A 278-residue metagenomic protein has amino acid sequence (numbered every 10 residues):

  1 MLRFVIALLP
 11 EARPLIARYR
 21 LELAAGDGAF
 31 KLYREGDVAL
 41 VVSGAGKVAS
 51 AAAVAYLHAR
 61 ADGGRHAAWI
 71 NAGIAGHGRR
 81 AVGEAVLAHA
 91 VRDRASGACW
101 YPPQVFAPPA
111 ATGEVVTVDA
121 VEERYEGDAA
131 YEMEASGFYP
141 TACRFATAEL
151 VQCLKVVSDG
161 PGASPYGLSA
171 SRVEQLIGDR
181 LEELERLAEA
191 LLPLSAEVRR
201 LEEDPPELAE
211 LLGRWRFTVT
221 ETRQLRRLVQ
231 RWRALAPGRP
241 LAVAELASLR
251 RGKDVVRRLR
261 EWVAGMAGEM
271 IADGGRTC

Functional and structural regions predicted by a protein language model:
M1-R3, V38: Extreme N-terminal starter segment of soluble prokaryotic enzymes
R3-V5, I70: Conserved beta-strand elements of the Class I
L8-L9, A135: Helix N-cap/beta->alpha junction signal
P10-L15, A49: Short N-terminal binding/cap micro-motifs at the start of the first secondary-structure element
R13, A17-G26: Short glycine-aromatic motifs
G26-C278: Glycine-rich phosphate- or other oxyanion-binding loops that anchor nucleotides, phosphorylated ligands
